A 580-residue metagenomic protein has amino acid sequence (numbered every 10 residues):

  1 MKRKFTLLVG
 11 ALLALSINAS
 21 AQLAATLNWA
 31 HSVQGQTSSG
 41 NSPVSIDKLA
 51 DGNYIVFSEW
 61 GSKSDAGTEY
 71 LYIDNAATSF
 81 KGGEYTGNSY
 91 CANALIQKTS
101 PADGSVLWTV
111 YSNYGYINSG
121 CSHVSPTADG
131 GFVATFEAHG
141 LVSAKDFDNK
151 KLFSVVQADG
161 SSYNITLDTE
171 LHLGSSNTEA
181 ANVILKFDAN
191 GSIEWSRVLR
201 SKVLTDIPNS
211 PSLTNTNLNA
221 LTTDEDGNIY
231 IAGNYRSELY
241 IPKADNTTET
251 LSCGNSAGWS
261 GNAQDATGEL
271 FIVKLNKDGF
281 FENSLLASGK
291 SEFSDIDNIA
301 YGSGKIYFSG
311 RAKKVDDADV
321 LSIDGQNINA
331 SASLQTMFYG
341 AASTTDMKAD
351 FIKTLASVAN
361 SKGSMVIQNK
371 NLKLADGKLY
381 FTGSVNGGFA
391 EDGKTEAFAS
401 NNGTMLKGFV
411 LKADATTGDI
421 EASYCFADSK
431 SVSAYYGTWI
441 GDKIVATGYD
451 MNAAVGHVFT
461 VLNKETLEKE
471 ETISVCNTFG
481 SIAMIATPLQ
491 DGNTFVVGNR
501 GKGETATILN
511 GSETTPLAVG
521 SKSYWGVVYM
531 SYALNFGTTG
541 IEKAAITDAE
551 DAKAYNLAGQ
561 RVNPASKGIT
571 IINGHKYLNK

Functional and structural regions predicted by a protein language model:
K2-R3, N28, N283, I569-K580: C-terminal tail/sorting-segment detector
V9-S16: Bacterial N-terminal signal peptides
I17-A21: Sec/Tat signal peptide C-region and signal peptidase I cleavage site
Q22-T538: A sequence-level/structural motif corresponding to short, flexible coil/turn segments enriched in small polar residues
G52, S566-I569: A glycine-anchored, Pro-Gly-centered beta-turn/N-cap motif
T178, L334, M405, I546-D551 (+1 more regions): A short, compositionally biased
L534-A558: Residue-level detector of functionally pivotal "anchor" positions at catalytic/ligand-binding pockets or at interdomain
